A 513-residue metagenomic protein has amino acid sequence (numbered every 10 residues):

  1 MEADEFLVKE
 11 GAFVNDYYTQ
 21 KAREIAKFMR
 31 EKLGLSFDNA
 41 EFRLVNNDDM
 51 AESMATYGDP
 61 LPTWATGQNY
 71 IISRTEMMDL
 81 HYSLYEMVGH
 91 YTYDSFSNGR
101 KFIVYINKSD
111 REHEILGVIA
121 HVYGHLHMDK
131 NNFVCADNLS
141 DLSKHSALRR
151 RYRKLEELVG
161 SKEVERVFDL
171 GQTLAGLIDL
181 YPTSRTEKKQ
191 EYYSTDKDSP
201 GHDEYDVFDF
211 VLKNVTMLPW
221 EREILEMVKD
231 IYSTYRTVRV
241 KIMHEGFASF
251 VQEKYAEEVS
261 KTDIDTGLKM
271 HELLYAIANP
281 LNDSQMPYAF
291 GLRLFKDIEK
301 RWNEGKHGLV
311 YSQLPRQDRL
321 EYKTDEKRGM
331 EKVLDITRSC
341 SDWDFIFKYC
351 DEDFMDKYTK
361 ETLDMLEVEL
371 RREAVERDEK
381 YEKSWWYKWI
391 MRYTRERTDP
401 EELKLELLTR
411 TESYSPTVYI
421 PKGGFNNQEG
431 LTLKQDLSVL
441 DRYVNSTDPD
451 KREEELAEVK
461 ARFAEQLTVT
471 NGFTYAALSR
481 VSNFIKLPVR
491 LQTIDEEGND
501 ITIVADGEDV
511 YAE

Functional and structural regions predicted by a protein language model:
E2-V8, A12-F102, C135-L139, Y192-L212 (+1 more regions): Auxiliary, metal-adjacent structural segments of Zn-dependent hydrolase domains
F6-G11, R100-K108, V228-V240, L273-P280: Glycine- and acidic
D79-E86, K101-I119, Y235-M243: Short pre-active-site segment immediately N-terminal to the catalytic Zn-binding motif
M87-K101, V215-I231, G267-L268: Active-site-adjacent bridging/hinge elements
F102, S109, H113, I264-E513: Non-catalytic terminal regions of proteins
D110, N138-L142, K197-P200, S233-F247 (+1 more regions): Active-site metal-coordination segments of metallo-dependent hydrolases
G124-K189, E245-D263, L274-S284: Post-HExxH zinc-binding segment in Zn-dependent metallohydrolases
G171-G246, V251: Internal metal/ion-chelating core segments
